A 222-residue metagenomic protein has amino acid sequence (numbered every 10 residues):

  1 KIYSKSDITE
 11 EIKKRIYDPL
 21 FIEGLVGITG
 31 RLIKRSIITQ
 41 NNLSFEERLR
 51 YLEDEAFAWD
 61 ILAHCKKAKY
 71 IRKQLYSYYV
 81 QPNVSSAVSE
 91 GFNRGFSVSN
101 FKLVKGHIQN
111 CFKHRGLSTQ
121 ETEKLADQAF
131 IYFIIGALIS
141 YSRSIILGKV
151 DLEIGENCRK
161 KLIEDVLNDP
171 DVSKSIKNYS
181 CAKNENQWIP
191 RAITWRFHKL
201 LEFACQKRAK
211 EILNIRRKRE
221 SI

Functional and structural regions predicted by a protein language model:
K1-F96: Donor-binding/catalytic cores of nucleotide-activated saccharide and glycerol-phosphate transferases/polymerases
I28, C65, Y70-I71, V84-E90 (+4 more regions): Gram-positive cell-envelope targeting signals
K73-P82, V88-T119, G136, S140 (+1 more regions): Catalytic core of nucleotide-sugar-dependent glycosyltransferases
S118-A129: All-alpha amphipathic helical-bundle segments outside canonical DNA-binding/catalytic cores that form hydrophobic
D127-R143: Amphipathic alpha-helical repeat scaffolds of TPR domains
S142-I222: Membrane-interface aromatic/basic loop that binds lipid-linked glycans or pyrophosphate carriers, typified by
